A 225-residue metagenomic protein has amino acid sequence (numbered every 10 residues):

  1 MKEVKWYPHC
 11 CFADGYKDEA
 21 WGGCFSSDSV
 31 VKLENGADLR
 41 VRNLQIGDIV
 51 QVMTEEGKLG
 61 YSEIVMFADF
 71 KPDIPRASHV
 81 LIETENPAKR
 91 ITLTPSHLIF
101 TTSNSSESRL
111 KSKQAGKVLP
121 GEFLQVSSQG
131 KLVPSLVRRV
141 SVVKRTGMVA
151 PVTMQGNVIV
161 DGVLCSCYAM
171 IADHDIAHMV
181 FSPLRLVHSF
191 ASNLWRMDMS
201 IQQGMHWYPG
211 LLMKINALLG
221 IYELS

Functional and structural regions predicted by a protein language model:
K2-S225: HINT superfamily self-processing domains
